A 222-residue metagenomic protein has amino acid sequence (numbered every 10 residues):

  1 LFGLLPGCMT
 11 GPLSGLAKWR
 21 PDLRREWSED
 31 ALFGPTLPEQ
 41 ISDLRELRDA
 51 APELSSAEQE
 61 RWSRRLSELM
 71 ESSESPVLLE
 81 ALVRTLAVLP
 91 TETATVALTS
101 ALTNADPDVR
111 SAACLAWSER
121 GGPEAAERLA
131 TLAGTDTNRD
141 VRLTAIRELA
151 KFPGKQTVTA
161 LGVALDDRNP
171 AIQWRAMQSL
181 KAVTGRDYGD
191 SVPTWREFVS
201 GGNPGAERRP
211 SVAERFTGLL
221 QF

Functional and structural regions predicted by a protein language model:
L4-G7: C-terminal motif of bacterial Sec signal peptides marking the signal peptidase cleavage site
M9-P12: Bacterial signal peptide processing site
S14-A31, E53-E71, T91-T103, G122-T135 (+2 more regions): Amphipathic alpha-helical scaffolding segments comprising HEAT/armadillo-like alpha-solenoid repeats
P35-T36, E74-S75, A105-D106, T137-N138 (+1 more regions): Short inter-helical turns and helix N-cap capping residues of alpha-solenoid HEAT/ARM repeat scaffolds
D43, L82, A113, A145 (+1 more regions): Conserved hydrophobic register position within alpha-solenoid helical repeats
E46, T85-V88, A116, E148-K151 (+2 more regions): Core register positions within helices of long alpha-helical scaffolds
A182-F222: Terminal, low-structured helical/coil segments at or just beyond the last alpha-helical repeat
